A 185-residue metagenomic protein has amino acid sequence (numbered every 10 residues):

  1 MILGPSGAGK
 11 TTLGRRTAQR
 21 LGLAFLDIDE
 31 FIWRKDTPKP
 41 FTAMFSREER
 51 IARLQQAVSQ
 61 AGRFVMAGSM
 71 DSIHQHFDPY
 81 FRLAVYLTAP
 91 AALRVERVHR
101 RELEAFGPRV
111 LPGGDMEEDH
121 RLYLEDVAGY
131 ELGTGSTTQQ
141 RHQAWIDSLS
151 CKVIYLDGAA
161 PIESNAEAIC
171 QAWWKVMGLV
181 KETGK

Functional and structural regions predicted by a protein language model:
I2: Hydrophobic anchor at the beta1->P-loop junction of P-loop NTPases
S6: The conserved Walker
K10: Conserved lysine of the Walker
R15, Q19-S59: Conserved substrate/cofactor phosphate-moiety recognition/catalytic segment in nucleotide-dependent phosphotransferases
L21, Y80-F81, L149: Short, structured coil segments at secondary-structure junctions
S46-A92: Glycine-rich phosphate-binding loop used to anchor ATP phosphates in small-molecule kinases, encompassing both
L83-A84, T88-T137: A glycine- and Lys/Arg-enriched "phosphate-lid" helix/loop adjacent to the NTP-binding pocket of small-molecule kinases
E125-K185: NTP-dependent small-molecule kinase module
